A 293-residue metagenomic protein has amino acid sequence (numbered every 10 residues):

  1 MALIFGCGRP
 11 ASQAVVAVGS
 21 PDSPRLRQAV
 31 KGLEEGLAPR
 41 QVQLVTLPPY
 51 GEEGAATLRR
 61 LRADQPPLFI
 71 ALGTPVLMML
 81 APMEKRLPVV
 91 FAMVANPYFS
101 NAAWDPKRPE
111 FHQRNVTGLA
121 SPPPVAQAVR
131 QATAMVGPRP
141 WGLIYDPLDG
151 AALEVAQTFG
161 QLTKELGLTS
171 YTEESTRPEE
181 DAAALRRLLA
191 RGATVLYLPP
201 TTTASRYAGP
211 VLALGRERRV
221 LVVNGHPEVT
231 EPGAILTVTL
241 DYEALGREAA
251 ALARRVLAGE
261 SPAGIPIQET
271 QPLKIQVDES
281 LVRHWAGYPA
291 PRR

Functional and structural regions predicted by a protein language model:
M1-I4: Bacterial N-terminal signal peptides
C7-R293: Short hydrophobic alpha-helices and adjacent helix-cap/hinge residues
